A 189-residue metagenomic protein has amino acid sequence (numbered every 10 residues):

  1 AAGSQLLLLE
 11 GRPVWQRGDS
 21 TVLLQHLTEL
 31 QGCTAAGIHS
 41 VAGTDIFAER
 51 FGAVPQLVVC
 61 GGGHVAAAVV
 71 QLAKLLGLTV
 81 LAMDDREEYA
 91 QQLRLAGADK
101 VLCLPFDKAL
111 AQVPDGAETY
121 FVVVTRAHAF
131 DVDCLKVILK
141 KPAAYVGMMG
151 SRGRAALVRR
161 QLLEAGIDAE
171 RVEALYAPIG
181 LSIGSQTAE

Functional and structural regions predicted by a protein language model:
A1-D85, Y89-L102, G116-Y120: Segments forming oxygen-rich coordination pockets for charged ligands
P55, C60, V124-T125, M148-M149 (+1 more regions): Thr-Gly-centered strand-to-loop micro-motif
G63-H64, H128-A129, G153: Residue-level detector of alpha-helix initiation sites
V70-L72, R94-L95, P114-D115, D133-V137 (+1 more regions): Short amphipathic alpha-helical segments
M83, Y120, T125, K136-L162: ADP-ribose/adenylate-binding Rossmann-like module
L104-A109, A129: Conserved SAM/SAH-binding loop
D107-A117: Short amphipathic alpha-helix with an adjacent loop that forms part of the alpha/beta core around
M149-E189: Adenosine-phosphate binding glycine-rich loop
